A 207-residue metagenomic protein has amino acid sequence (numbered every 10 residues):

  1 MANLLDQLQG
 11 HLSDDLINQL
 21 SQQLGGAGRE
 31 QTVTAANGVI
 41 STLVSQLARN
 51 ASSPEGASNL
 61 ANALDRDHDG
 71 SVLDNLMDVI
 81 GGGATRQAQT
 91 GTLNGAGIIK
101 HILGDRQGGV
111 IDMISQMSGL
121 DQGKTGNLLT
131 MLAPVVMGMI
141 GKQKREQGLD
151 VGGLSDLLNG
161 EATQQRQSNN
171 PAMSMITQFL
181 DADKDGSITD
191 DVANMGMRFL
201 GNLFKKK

Functional and structural regions predicted by a protein language model:
M1-K207: A structural "flexibility-hinge" signal
